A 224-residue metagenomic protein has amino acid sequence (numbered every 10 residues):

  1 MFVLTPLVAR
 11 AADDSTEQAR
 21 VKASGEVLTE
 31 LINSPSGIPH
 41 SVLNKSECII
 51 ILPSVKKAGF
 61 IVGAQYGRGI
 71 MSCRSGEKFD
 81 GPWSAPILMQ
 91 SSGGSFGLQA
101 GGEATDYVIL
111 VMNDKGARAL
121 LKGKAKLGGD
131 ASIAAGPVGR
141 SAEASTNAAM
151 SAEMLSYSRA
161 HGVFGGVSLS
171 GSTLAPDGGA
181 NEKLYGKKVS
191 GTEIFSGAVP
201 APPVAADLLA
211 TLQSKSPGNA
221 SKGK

Functional and structural regions predicted by a protein language model:
T5-A12: Sec/Tat signal peptide C-region and signal peptidase I cleavage site
A12-K224: Small-residue-enriched, tightly packed secondary-structure blocks
